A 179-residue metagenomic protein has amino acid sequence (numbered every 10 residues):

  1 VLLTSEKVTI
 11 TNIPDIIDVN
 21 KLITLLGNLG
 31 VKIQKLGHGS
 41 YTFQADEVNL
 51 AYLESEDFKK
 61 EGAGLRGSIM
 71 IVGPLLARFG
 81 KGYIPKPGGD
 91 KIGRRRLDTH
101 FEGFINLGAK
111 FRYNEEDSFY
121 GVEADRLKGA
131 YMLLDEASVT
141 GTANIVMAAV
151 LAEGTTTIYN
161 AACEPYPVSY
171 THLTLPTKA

Functional and structural regions predicted by a protein language model:
V1-T11, D18-N20, Q34-G37, Y41: N-terminal glycine-rich anion-binding loops that anchor highly charged ligand groups
I23, G30-K59, A109-D135, L151 (+1 more regions): Self-splicing inteins and homing endonuclease
S55-R78: Conserved phosphate/oxyanion-binding catalytic-loop motifs
L76-Y83, A148, A152: Conserved catalytic cysteine-centered active-site region of acyl-thioester-dependent Claisen-condensing enzymes
R94-N106, R112: Well-ordered mid-protein domain cores that form the structural environment of catalytic cofactors
T142-A143, M147-T156: Internal alpha/beta core interface subdomains
T171-T177: Conserved small/polar residues in nucleotide/adenosyl-binding loops
